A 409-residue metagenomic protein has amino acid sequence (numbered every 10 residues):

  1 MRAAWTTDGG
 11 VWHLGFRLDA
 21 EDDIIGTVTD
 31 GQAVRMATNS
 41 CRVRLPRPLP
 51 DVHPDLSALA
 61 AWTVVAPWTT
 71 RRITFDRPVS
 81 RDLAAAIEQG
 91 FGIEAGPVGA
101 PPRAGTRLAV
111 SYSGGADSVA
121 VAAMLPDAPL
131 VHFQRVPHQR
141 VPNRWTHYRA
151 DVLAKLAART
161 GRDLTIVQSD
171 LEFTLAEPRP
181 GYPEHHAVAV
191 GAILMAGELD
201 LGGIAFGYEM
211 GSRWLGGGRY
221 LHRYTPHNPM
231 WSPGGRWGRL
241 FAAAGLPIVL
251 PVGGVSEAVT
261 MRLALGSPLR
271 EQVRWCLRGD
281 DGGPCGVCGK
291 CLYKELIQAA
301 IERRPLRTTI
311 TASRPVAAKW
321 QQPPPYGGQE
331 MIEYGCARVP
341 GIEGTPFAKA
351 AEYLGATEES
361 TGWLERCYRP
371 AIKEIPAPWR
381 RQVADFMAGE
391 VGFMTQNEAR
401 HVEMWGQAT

Functional and structural regions predicted by a protein language model:
M1-A20, D51, A60, W68-R72 (+3 more regions): Nucleotide-activated chemistry modules centered on ATP-dependent adenylation/adenylyltransferase
I24-L59, A66-T70: Phosphate-handling catalytic cores of nucleic-acid transaction enzymes
S113: Metallo-beta-lactamase
